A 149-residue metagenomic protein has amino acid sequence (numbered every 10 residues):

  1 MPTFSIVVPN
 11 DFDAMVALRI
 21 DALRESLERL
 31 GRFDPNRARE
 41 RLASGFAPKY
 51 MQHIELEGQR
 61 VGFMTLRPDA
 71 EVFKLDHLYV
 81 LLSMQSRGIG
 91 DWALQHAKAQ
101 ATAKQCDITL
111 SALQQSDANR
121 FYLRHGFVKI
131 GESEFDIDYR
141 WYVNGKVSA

Functional and structural regions predicted by a protein language model:
T3-A17: A short beta-loop-alpha structural element at the N-terminal edge of CoA-dependent acyl/N-acetyltransferase catalytic
I20-A43: Conserved GNAT-fold acetyl-CoA-binding loop/helix
A43-H53, R60-G62: A short helix-loop-beta-strand connector motif used in the catalytic cores of GNAT acetyltransferases and, in some
Q59-R67, K74-Y79: Conserved beta-strand in the GNAT
E71-L82, I108-S111, I137: Conserved acetyl-CoA binding element of GNAT-fold acetyltransferases
V80, S86-A99, R124: Conserved acetyl-CoA-binding loop-helix of GNAT-fold acetyltransferases
D91, Q114-D138: Conserved active-site alpha-helix within GNAT-family acetyltransferase domains
A101-L113: Conserved GNAT acetyl-CoA-binding A-motif
